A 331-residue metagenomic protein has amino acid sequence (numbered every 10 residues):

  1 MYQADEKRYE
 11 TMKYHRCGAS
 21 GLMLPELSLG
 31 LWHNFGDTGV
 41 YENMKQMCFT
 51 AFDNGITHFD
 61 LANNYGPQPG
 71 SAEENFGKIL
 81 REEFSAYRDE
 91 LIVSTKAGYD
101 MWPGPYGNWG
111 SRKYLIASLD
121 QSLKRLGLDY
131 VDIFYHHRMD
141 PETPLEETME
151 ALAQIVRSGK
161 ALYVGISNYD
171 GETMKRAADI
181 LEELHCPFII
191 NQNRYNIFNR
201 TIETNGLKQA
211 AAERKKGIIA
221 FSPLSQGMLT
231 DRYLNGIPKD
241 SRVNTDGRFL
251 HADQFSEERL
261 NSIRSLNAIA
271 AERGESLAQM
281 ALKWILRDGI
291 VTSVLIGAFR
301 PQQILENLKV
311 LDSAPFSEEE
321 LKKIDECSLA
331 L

Functional and structural regions predicted by a protein language model:
M1-L91: N-terminal binding-site loop/beta-alpha segment at the start of enzyme catalytic domains that lines or forms
Y2-T11, T143-L331: Beta/alpha (TIM)-barrel catalytic core signal, keyed to glycine-rich beta->alpha loops juxtaposed to Asp/Glu that bind
G18-G36, S94-G107, Y130, Y135: N-terminal small/glycine-rich loop or linker at the start of catalytic domains across soluble metabolic enzymes
L22-L27, G55-T57, S85-L91, L128-D132 (+5 more regions): Short, well-ordered coil/turn segments that N-cap beta-strands
L29, L61, T95, I133-H136 (+4 more regions): Conserved beta-strand positions
F35-V40, N64-A72, D140-P144, G171-E172 (+1 more regions): Acidic-and-aromatic substrate-binding clefts and catalytic sites of carbohydrate-active enzymes
T38-A51, G110-L126, M174-A178: Short, acidic/polar
K124-T143: Active-site groove signature of glycoside hydrolases
